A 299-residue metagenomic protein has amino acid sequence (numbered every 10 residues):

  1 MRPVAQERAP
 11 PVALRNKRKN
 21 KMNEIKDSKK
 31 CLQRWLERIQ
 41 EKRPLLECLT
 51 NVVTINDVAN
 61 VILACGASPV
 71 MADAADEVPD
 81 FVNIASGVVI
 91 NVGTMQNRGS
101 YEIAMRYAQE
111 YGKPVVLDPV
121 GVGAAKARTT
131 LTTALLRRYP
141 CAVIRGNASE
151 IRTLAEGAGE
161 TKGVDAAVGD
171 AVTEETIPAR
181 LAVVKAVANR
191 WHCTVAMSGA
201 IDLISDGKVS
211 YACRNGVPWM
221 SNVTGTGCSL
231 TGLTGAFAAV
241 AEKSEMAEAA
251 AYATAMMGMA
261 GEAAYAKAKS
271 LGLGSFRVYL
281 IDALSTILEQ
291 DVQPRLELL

Functional and structural regions predicted by a protein language model:
R18, M22-M71: Glycine-rich phosphate/adenosyl-contacting loop at the front of the ribokinase-like
E24-E37, C193-N215: Acidic-glycine-rich active-site phosphate/pyrophosphate-binding loop
D27-K30, M259-L299: Charged C-terminal helix
V61, C65-Y111, L117: Active-site cofactor/substrate anionic-group-binding motifs, chiefly glycine- and Lys/Arg-rich phosphate-binding loops
A104-G146: Glycine/small-residue-rich loop that forms an oxyanion/phosphate-binding "nest" at active or ligand-binding sites
R128-S210: Conserved phosphate/ATP/ADP-binding segment of small-molecule kinases
V217-T234, M246-A247: Short glycine/threonine-rich catalytic loop with a Thr-x-Gly-x-Asp
T234-V278: Conserved post-catalytic alpha-helical subdomain immediately downstream of the catalytic base and nucleotide-binding
